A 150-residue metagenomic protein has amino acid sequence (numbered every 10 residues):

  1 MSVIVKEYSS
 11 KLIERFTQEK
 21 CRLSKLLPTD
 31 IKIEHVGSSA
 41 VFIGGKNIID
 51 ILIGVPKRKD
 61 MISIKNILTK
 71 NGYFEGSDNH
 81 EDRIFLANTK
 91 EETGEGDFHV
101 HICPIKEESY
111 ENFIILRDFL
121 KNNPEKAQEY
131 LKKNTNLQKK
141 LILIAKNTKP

Functional and structural regions predicted by a protein language model:
M1, N47-I51, G96-F98, L116: Short amphipathic alpha-helical segments
M1-E34: Helical scaffold of the NTase/Pol beta-like nucleotidyltransferase catalytic core
V5-K11, L52-I53, L116-L120: Short histidine-centered catalytic/ligand-binding loop motif
L23-D60: Active-site nucleotide-donor binding segment shared across nucleotidyl transfer reactions
S63-N71: Short amphipathic alpha-helices in soluble, non-transmembrane regions that often serve as interface/regulatory elements
N71-E107: Conserved catalytic core of two-metal-ion nucleotidyltransferases
E108-P150: Catalytic cores of NTP-dependent nucleotidyl/adenyl transfer enzymes across multiple folds
